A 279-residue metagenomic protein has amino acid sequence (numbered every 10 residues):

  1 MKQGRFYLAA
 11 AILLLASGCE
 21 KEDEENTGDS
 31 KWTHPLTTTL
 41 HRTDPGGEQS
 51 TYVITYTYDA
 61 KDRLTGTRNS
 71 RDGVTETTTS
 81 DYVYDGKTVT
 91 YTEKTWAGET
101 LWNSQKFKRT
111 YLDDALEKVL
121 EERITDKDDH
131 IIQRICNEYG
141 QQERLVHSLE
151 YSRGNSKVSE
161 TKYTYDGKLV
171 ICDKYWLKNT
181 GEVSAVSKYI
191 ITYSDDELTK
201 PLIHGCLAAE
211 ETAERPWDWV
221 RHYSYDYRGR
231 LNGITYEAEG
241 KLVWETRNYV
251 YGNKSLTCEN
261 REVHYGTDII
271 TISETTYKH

Functional and structural regions predicted by a protein language model:
M1-L8: Bacterial N-terminal signal peptides that target proteins for export
K2, E20-K21: N-terminal start-of-domain structural block
L15-G18: C-terminal motif of bacterial Sec signal peptides marking the signal peptidase cleavage site
K21-H279: Buried hydrophobic residues that stabilize the cores of well-folded domains
